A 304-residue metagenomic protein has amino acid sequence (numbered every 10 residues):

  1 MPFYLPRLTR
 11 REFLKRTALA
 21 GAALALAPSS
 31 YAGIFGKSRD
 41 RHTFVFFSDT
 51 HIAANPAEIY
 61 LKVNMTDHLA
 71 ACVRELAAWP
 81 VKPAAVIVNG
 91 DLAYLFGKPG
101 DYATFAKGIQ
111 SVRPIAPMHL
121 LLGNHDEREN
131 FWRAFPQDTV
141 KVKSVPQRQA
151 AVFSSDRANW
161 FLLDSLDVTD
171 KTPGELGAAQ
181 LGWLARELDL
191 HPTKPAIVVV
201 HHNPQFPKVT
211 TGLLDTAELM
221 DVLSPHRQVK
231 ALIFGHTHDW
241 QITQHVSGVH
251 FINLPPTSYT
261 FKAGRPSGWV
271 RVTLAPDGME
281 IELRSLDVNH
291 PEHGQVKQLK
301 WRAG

Functional and structural regions predicted by a protein language model:
M1-E12: N-terminal secretory signal peptides
L8, R16, Y31-A103: N-terminal active-site segment of His-dependent metallophosphoesterases
L19, H51, L92-A93, H125-E127 (+3 more regions): Catalytic metal-binding/acid-base residues of hydrolase active sites
F35-G36, K98-R186, L190-H191, P195 (+4 more regions): Extended active-site neighborhood of metal-dependent phosphoesterases/phosphodiesterases
F47-S48, V86-G90, M118-G123, L163 (+3 more regions): Active-site neighborhood of phospho(di)ester-bond hydrolases with catalytic His/Asp-centered motifs
L92-A93, L166-E175, P204-K208: Surface-exposed cleft-lining segments at the edges of enzyme active sites
H191-P207: Short acidic, glycine-rich surface-loop motifs adjacent to enzyme active sites
G278-G304: Acidic, His/Gly-rich catalytic cores of divalent-metal-dependent hydrolytic chemistry
